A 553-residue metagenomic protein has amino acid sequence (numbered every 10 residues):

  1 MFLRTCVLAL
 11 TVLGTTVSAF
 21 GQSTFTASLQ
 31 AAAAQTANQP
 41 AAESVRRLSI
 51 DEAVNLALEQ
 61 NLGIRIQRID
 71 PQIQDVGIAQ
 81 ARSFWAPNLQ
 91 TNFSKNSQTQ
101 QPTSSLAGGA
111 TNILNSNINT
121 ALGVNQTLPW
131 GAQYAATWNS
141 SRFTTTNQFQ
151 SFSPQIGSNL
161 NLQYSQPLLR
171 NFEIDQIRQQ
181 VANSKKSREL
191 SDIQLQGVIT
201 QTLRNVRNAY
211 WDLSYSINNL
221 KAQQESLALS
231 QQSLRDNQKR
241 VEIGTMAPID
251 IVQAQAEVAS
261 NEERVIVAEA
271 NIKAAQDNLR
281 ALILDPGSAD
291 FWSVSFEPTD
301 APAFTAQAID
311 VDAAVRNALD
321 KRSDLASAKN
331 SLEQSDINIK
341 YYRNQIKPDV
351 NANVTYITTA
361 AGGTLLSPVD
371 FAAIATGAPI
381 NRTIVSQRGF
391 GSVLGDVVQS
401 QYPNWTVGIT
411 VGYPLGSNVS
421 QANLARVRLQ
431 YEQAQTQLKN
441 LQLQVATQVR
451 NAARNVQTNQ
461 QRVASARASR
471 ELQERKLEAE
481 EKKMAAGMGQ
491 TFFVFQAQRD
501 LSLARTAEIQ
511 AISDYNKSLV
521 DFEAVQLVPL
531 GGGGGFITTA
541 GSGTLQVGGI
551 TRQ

Functional and structural regions predicted by a protein language model:
L3-A9, A19-Q22, T99, L279 (+6 more regions): Acidic, low-complexity, intrinsically disordered peripheral segments
S23-N117, Y164-Q179, N183-K185, Y210 (+9 more regions): Bacterial Sec-pathway N-terminal export signals of envelope proteins
R65-I69, R82-S83, P129-G157, L169-I193 (+9 more regions): Sec/SRP-type N-terminal targeting helices
A81, I193-A313, N455, N459 (+4 more regions): Periplasmic alpha-helical coiled-coil/stalk elements that build and connect Gram-negative outer-membrane
T91-S97, A136-R142, A352-T358: Transmembrane beta-barrel strands of outer-membrane/channel proteins
L114-T120, I156-L160, P403-W405: Residues that define the transmembrane beta-barrel architecture of outer-membrane proteins
